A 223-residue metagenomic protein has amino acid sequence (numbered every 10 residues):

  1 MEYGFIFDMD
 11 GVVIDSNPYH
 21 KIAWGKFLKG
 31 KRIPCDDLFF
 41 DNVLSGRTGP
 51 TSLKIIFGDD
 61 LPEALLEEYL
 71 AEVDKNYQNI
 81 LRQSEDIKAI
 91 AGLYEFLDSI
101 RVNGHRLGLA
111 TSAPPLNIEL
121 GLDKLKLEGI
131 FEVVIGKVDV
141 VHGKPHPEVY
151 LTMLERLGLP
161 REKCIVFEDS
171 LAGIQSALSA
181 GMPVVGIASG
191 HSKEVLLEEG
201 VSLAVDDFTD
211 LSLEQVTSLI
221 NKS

Functional and structural regions predicted by a protein language model:
M1-Y3, D98-R101, P114-S223: Asp-based, Mg2+/Mn2+-dependent phosphohydrolase catalytic module
E2-Y94, D98-H105, L116: N-terminal helical cap/lid subdomain that shapes the substrate entry/recognition surface in HAD-like hydrolases
V12, T111, D169: Conserved G/P- and acidic residue-centered "switch" motifs that form tight phosphate/ATP-binding loops in soluble
D15, I87, L109, K163-I165 (+1 more regions): Residue-level marker of alpha-helix boundaries and capping positions
I22, L109-S112, L203: Residue-level detector of intrinsically disordered, flexible termini and proteolytic processing junctions
A89, A110, H142: Residue-level marker of regulatory loop/turn positions in helix-turn-helix DNA-binding domains and in histidine
